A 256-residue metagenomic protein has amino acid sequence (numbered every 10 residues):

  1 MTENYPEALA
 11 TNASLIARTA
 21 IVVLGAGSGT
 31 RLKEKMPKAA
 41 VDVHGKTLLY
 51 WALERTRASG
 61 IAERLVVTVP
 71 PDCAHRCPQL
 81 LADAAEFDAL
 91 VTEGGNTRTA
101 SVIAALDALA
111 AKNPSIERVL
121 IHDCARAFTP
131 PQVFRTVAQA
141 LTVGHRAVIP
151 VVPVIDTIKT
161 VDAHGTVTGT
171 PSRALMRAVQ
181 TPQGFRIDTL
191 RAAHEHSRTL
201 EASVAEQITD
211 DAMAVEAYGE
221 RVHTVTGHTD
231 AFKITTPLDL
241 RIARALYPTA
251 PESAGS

Functional and structural regions predicted by a protein language model:
M1-V22, A26, A202, D210-A212 (+2 more regions): SAM-dependent methyltransferases
T2-A74: N-terminal glycine-rich phosphate-binding loop and ensuing alpha1 helix
V23, L49, A105, H122-D123 (+3 more regions): Residue-level signal for inorganic ion chemistry
T30, R98, C124-F128: Acidic metal-phosphate-binding loop of nucleotide-sugar-dependent transferases
H75-L80: Acidic helix N-cap motif at the loop->helix transition within catalytic regions of sugar-transfer enzymes
A82-R118: Short phosphate-binding loop-to-helix
T129-V225, S256: Conserved core of the sugar-phosphate nucleotidyltransferase
V222-T226, F232-T235: Conserved active-site beta-strand element of glycosyltransferases/polysaccharide synthases
